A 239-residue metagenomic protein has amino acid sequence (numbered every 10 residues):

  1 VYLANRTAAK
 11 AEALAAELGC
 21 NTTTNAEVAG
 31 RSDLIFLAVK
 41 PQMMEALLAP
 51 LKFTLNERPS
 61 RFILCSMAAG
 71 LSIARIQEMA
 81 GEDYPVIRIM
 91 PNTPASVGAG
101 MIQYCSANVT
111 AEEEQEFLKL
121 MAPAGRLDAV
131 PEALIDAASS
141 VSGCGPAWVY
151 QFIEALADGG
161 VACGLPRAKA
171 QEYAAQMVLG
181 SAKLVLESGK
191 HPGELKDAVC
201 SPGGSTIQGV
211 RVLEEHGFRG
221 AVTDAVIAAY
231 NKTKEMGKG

Functional and structural regions predicted by a protein language model:
V1, A11, M44, P166-A174 (+2 more regions): Small-residue helix-packing motif on alpha-helices
V1-E17: NAD(P)-binding Rossmann-fold cofactor-contacting core
A8, E17-L18, A26-I102: Rossmann-like NAD(P)(H) cofactor-binding subdomain of soluble oxidoreductases
N21-A26, D128: Short acidic-hydrophobic, aromatic-tinged amphipathic segments that line or gate anion-handling sites
R75-P85, M101-A138, V149-E187: Internal alpha-helical scaffold of NAD(P)-dependent oxidoreductase catalytic cores
V86-I87, I135-S140, P192-D197: Short pre-catalytic strand/loop immediately N-terminal to key active-site residues, enriched for Gly-Thr
A175-G239: NAD(P)-dependent Rossmann-like dehydrogenase/reductase catalytic/cofactor-binding core
